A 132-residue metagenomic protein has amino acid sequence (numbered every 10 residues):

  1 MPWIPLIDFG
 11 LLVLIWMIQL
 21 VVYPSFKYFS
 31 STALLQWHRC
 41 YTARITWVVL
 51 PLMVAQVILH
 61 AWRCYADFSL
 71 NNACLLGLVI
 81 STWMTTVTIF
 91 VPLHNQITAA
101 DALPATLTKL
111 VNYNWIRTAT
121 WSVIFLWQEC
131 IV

Functional and structural regions predicted by a protein language model:
M1-P51, A55, N95-T108: Interfacial loop at the N-terminal end of multi-pass membrane proteins
T46-V49, L107-V123: Individual transmembrane alpha-helices with interfacial aromatic-anchor signatures
A55-W62: Hydrophobic, aromatic-rich transmembrane alpha-helices and their immediate juxtamembrane boundary segments
Q56, T120-W127: Hydrophobic cores of alpha-helical transmembrane segments in multi-pass inner/ER membrane proteins, independent
W62-I80: Transmembrane helix-loop-helix
I80-T88: Mid-bilayer segments of alpha-helical transmembrane spans in multi-pass integral membrane proteins that mediate
Q128-V132: Juxtamembrane boundary at the C-terminal end of a transmembrane helix
